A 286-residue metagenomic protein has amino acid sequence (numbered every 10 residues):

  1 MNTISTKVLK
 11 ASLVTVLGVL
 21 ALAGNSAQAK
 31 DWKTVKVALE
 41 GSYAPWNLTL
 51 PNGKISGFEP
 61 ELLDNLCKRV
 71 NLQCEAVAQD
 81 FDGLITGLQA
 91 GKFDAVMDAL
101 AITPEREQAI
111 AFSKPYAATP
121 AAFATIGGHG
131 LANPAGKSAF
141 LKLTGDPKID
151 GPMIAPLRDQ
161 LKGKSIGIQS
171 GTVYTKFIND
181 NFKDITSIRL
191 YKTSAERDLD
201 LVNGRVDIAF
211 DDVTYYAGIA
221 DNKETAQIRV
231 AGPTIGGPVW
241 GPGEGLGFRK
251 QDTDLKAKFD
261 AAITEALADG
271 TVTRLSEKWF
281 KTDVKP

Functional and structural regions predicted by a protein language model:
N2-V14: Bacterial N-terminal signal peptides that target proteins for export
V19-Q28: C-terminal segment of classical bacterial N-terminal signal peptides
A27-K54, I154-S165: Immediate post-signal peptide segment of exported/extracytoplasmic ligand-binding proteins
G41, A118-A122, V213, A220-D260 (+1 more regions): Periplasmic-binding protein-like
N47-T49, L63-N71, N133-K164, Q169-K192 (+1 more regions): Ligand-binding cleft/hinge of the Venus flytrap
P60, K68, Q73-R158, Q227-V239: Acidic, polar ligand-binding/catalytic clefts
E61-V70, I126-K148, P152, S165 (+1 more regions): Extended ligand-binding regions for polar small-molecule ligands
N71-Q73, Q89-D98, K164, K183 (+2 more regions): Alpha-to-beta junction loops
